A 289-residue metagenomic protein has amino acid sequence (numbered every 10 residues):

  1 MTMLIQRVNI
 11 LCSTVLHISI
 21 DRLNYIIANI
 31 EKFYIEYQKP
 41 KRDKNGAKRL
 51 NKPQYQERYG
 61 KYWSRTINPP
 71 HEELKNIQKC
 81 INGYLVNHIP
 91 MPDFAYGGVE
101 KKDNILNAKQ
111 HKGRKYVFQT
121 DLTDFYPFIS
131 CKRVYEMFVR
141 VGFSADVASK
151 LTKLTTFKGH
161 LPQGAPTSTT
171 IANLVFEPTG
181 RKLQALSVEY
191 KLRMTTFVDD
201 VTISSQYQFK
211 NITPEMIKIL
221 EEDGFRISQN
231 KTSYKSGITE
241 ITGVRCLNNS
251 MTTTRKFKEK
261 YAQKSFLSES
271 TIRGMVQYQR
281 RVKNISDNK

Functional and structural regions predicted by a protein language model:
M1-R58, Y62-A165, L174-A185, Y207-K289: Right-hand nucleic-acid polymerase module
Q119-T123, G164, S168, Y190-S205: Catalytic palm active-site di-aspartate
